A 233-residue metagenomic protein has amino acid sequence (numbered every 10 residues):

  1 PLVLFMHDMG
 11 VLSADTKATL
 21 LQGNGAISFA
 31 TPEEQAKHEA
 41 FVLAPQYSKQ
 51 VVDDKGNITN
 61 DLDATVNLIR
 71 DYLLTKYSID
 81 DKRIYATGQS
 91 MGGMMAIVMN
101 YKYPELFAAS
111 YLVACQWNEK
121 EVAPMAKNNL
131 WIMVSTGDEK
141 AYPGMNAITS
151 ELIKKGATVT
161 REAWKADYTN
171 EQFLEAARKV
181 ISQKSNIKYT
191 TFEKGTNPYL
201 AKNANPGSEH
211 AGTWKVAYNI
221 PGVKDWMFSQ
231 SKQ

Functional and structural regions predicted by a protein language model:
L2, M6-A64: Active-site machinery of serine-nucleophile hydrolases
L2-M6, F41-Q46, R83-G88, A108-V113 (+5 more regions): Structural recognition of the beta-strand scaffold that forms the well-ordered cores of secreted hydrolase catalytic
S13-T19, D53-N57, V98-M99, V122-A123 (+1 more regions): Short, solvent-exposed loop/turn and secondary-structure capping segments
L21-E33, V113-V122, L174-E175: Alpha-helical scaffolding within the catalytic cores of extracellular/periplasmic polymer-degrading hydrolases
V51-S90: Gly/Ser-rich "nucleophile elbow"/oxyanion-hole loop immediately N-terminal to the catalytic nucleophile in hydrolases
T75-K76, K82-A126: Primarily recognizes the serine-hydrolase "nucleophile elbow" in alpha/beta-hydrolase and SGNH/GDSL folds
C115, K120-K155: A catalytic-pocket lid/entrance helix-loop region that shapes and gates access to the active site across common
W131-Y142, T158-Q233: C-terminal catalytic histidine-bearing segment of alpha/beta-hydrolase fold enzymes
